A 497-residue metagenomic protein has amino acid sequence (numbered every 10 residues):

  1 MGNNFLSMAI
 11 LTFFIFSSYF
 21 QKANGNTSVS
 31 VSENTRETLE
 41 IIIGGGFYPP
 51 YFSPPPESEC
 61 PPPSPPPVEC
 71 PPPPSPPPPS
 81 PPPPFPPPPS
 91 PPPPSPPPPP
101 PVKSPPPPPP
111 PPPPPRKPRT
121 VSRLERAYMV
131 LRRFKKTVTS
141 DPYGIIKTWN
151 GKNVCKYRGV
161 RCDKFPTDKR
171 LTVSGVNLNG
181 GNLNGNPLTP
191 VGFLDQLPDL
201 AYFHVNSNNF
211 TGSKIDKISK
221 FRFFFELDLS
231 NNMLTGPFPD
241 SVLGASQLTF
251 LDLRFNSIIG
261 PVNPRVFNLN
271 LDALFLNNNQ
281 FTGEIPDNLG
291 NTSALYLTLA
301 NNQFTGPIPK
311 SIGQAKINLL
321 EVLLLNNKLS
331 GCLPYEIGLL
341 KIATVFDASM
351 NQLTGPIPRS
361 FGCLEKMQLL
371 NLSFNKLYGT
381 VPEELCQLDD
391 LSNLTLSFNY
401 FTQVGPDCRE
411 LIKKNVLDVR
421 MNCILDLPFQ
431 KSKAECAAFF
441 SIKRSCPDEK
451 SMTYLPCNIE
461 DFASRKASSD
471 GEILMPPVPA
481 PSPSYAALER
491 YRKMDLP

Functional and structural regions predicted by a protein language model:
L6, I10-P56, P106-G159, E435 (+2 more regions): Surface-exposed cap/linker segments adjacent to membranes
T139-T189, F429-S432, P479, P483 (+2 more regions): LRR flanking "cap" motifs
T167-K217: LRR N-terminal entry segment and analogous cap-like coil->beta motifs
R170, L194-L200, S219-F224, S241-L248 (+8 more regions): Leucine-rich repeat
G181, N208, L229-N232, L253-N256 (+7 more regions): Consensus "Asn ladder" position of solenoid repeat domains
P187-D195, K214-D216, T235-D240, I259-P264 (+6 more regions): The feature encodes a structural signal of leucine-rich repeats
T282-V381: Eukaryotic tandem repeat interaction scaffolds
L364, Q368-Y378, P382-Y454: Leucine-rich repeat domain C-terminal region
